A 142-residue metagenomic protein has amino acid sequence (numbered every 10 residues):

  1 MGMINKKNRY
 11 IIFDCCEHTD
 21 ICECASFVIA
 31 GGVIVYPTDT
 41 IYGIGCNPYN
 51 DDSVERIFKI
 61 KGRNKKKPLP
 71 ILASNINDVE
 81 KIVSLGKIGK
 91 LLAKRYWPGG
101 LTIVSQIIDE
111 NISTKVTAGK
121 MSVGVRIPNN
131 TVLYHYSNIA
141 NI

Functional and structural regions predicted by a protein language model:
M1-I142: Active-site-adjacent structural elements in enzyme catalytic cores
